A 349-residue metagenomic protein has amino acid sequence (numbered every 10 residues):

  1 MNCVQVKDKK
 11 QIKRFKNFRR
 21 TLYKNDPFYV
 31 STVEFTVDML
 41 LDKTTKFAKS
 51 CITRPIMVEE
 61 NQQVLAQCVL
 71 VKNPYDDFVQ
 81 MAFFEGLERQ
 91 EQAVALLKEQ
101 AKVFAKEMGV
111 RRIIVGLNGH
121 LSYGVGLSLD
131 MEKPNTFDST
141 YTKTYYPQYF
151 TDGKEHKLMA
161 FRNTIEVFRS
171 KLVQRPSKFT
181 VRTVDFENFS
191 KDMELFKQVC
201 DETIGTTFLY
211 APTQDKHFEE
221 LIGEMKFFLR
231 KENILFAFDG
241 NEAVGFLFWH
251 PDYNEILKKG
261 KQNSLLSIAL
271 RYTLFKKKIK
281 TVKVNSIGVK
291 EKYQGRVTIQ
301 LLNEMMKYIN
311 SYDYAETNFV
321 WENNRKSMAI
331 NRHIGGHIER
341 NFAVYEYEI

Functional and structural regions predicted by a protein language model:
M1-T44, D77, R175-H217, E242-G245: Short amphipathic alpha-helix that is part of the acyltransferase structural core
F15, F150, I330-N331: Conserved active-site tyrosine of GNAT-family acetyltransferases
T32-T136, F238-I256, G260, F275-V282 (+2 more regions): Conserved donor-binding loop and adjoining core beta-sheet/short helix segment in diverse acyl/aminoacyl transferases
Q90-V103, T281, N285-V289, Q294-K307 (+1 more regions): Conserved acetyl-CoA-binding loop-helix of GNAT-fold acetyltransferases
I114-T144, V289-E291, T317-S327: Conserved beta-strand-loop-alpha-helix junction that forms the acyl-donor binding cleft
G116, P134-Q148, K154-T164, H337-E348: Conserved catalytic-core motifs of GNAT/GCN5-like acyltransferases
K191, E202-F208, E220-A237, L247: Beta-propeller domains
I299-I349: C-terminal amphipathic "assembly/sorting" segment characterized by alternating charged and hydrophobic residues
